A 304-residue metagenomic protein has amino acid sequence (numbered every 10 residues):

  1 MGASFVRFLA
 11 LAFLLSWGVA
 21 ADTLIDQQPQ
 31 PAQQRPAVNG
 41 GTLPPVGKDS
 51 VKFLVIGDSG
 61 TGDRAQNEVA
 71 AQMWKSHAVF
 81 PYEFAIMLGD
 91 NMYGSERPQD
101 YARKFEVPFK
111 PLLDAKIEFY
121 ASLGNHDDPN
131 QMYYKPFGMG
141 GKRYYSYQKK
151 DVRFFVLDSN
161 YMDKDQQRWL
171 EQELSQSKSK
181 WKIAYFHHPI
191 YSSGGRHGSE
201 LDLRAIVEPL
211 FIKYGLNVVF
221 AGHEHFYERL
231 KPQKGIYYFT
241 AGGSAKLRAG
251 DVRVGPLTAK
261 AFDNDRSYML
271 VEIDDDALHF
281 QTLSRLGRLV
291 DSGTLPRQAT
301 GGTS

Functional and structural regions predicted by a protein language model:
M1-L9: Bacterial N-terminal signal peptides that target proteins for export
F8-S16: Bacterial N-terminal signal peptides
D22-D100, D165, S193: N-terminal active-site segment of His-dependent metallophosphoesterases
I25-D26, G47, A261-S304: A short C-terminal boundary segment appended to hydrolase-like catalytic domains
R35-A37, P45-G47, Y93-K182, G194-V218 (+1 more regions): Extended active-site neighborhood of metal-dependent phosphoesterases/phosphodiesterases
F53-V55, A85-M87, A121-S122, A184 (+1 more regions): Residue-level marker for buried hydrophobic side chains located in beta-strands that build the well-ordered beta-sheet
D58, G89-D90, G124-N125, H187 (+1 more regions): Active-site glycine-centered loops adjacent to acidic/histidine catalytic or metal-binding residues that shape
